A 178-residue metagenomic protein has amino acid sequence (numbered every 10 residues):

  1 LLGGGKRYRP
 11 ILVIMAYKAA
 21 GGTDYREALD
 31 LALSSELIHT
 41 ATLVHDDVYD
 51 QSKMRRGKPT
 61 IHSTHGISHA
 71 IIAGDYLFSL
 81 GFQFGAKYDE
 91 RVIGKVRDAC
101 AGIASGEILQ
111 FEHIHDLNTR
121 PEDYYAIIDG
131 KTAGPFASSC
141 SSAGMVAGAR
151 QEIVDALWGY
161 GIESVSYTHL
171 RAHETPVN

Functional and structural regions predicted by a protein language model:
L1-S34, Y125-S164: Alpha-helical phosphate/pyrophosphate-handling elements in metalloenzyme active cores
Y8, Y25-G74, S105-I108, E112-L117: Aspartate-rich (DDxxD/NDxxD/DxxxD) Mg2+/diphosphate-binding motifs and their adjoining helix-loop segments
L12, G81, G106: Residue-level signal for inorganic ion chemistry
S34, Q51, K95-G102, Y160: Short acidic/histidine-centered micro-motifs embedded in hydrophobic/aromatic stretches that mark compact functional
L77-G85, F136-A143: Histidine- and acidic-residue-rich, metal-dependent catalytic cores
F84-K95, H115-E122, S142-L157: Inter-helical turn/loop segments and adjacent helix faces that build the functional surface of alpha-helical bundle
T168-T175: Conserved small/polar residues in nucleotide/adenosyl-binding loops
